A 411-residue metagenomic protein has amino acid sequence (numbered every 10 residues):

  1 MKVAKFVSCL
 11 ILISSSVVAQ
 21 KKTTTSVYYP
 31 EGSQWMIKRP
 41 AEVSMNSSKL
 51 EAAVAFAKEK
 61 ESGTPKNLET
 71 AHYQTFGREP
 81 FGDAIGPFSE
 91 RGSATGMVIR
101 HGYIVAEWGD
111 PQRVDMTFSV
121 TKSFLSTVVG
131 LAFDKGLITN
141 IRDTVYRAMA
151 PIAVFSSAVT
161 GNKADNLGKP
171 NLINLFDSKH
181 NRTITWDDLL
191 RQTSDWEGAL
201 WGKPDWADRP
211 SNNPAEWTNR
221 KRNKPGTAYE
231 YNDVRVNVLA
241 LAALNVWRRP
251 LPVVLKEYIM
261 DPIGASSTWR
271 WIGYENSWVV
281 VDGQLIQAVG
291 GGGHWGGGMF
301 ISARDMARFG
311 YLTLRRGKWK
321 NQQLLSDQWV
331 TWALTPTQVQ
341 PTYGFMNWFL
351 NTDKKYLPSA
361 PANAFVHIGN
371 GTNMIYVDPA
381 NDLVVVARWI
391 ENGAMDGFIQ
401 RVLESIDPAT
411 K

Functional and structural regions predicted by a protein language model:
K2-C9: Sec-dependent signal peptide recognition, specifically the positively charged N-region followed immediately by
L10-A19: Hydrophobic h-region of N-terminal signal peptides that target proteins for export in Gram-negative bacteria
A19-D110, K135-I138, R249, S405-K411: N-terminal leader/targeting segments and the immediately adjacent pre-domain N-terminus
N46, G102, M116-I141, V145 (+4 more regions): Active-site SXXK
G63, Y146-T268, R304-A307, L312: Active-site-adjacent helix/loop patches that line small-molecule binding or acyl-intermediate pockets
S123, T127, L189-Q192, R235-A242 (+2 more regions): Active-site-proximal alpha-helical segments within enzyme catalytic domains
S267, S277-G291, L334-V384: Active-site Gly/Thr loop motif
V366-K411: Structured C-terminal helix/loop/strand segments within mature extracytoplasmic catalytic/sensor domains
